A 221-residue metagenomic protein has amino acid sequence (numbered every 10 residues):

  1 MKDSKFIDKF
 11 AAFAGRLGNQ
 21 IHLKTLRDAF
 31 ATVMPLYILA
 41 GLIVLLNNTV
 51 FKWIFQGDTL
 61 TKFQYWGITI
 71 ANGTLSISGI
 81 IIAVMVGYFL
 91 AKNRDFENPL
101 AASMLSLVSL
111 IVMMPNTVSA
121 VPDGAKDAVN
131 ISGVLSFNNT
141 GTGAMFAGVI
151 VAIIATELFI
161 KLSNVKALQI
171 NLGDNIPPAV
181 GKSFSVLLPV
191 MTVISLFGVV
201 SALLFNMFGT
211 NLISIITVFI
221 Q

Functional and structural regions predicted by a protein language model:
M1-I38, I43, K52-Q221: Signature of multi-pass transmembrane helix bundles
T49: Short, solvent-exposed beta-strand-terminating loops
